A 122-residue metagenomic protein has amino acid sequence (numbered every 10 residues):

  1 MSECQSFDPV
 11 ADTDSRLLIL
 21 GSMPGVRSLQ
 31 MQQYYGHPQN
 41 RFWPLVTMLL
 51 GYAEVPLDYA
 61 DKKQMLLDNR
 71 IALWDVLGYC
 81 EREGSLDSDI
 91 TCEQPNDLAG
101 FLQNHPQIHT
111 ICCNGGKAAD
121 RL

Functional and structural regions predicted by a protein language model:
M1-P44, N104, H109: Active-site and ligand/interface coordination hotspots across diverse enzymes and nucleic-acid-associated assemblies
S2-D12, C80-L122: Glycine/proline-rich loop-helix segments at beta-alpha junctions forming the active-site rim of enzyme cores
C4-Q5, P9-V10, D14-R16, T47 (+3 more regions): Mixed-charge, polar/low-complexity N-terminal
L20-G21, D75, C113-G116: Short His-Asn-centered micro-motif
S28-I90: Short, surface-exposed acidic-centric catalytic microdomains
